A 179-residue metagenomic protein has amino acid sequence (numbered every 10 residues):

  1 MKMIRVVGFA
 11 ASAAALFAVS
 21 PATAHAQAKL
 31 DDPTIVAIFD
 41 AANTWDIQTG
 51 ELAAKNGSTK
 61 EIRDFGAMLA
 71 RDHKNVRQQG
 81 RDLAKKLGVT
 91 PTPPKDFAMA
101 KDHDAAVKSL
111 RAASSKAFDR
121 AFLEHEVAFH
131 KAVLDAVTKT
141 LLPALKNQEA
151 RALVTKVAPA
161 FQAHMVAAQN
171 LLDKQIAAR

Functional and structural regions predicted by a protein language model:
K2-F9, F17-R179: His/Met- and acidic-residue-enriched segments that coordinate or traffic transition-metal cofactors and support
